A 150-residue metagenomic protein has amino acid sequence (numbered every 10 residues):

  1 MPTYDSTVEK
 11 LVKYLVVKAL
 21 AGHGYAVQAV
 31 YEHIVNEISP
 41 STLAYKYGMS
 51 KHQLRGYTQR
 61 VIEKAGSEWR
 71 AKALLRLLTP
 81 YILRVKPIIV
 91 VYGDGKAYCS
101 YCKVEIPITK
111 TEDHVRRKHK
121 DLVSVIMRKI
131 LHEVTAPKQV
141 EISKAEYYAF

Functional and structural regions predicted by a protein language model:
P2-Y25: Short, Lys/Arg-enriched anionic-surface-contact patches
G22-I38: Short, amphipathic alpha-helical "recognition" segments used to contact nucleic acids or chromatin
N36, S50, V61-E68, K118: The DNA-recognition helices of helix-turn-helix-type DNA-binding domains
S41-S50: Short alpha-helical "recognition helix" segments of helix-turn-helix
Q53-T58: Helix-turn-helix DNA-binding helix
A65-L83, V125-I130: Short Lys/Arg-enriched helix C-cap and helix-to-coil transition segments that create basic nucleic-acid-contact patches
V90-D94, Y101, I108-Q139: C-terminal recognition-helix end and immediately following basic linker of small zinc-binding "finger" domains
T111, K144-F150: C-terminal regulatory/effector modules of DNA-binding transcriptional regulators
